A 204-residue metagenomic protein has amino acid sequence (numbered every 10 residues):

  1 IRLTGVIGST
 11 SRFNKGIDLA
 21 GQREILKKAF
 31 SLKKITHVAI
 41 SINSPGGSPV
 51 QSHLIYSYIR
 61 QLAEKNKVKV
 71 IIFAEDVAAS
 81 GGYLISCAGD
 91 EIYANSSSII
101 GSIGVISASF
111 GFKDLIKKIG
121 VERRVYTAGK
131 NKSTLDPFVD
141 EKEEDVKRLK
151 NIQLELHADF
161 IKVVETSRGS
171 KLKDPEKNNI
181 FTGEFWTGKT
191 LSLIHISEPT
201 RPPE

Functional and structural regions predicted by a protein language model:
I1-V68, V77-S167: Small-residue-centered hinge/linker elements
K67, L172-K173, E204: Secondary-structure boundary/capping signal
I71-A79, N179-E184: Glycine-rich beta-to-alpha transition loops that act as phosphate-gripper elements at the mouths of alpha/beta enzyme
F110, F185, T200-R201: Alpha-helix N-cap/helix-start capping motif
A128-S133, N178-T182, R201: Short linear loop/turn motifs
F160-L193: Secondary-structure end/capping motifs
I194-E204: Single conserved hydrophobic/aromatic residue that forms the stacking wall/gate of nucleotide- or nucleobase-binding
